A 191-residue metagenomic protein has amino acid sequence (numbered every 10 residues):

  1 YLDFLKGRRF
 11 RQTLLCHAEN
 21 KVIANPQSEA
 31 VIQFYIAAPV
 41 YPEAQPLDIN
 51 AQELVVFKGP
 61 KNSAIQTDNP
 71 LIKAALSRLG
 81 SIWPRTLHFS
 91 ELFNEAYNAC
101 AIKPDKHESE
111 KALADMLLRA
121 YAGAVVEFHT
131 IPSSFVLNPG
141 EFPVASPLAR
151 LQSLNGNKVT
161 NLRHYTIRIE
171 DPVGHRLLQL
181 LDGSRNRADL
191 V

Functional and structural regions predicted by a protein language model:
Y1-S81, S90, N94-D182, A188-V191: Acidic, low-complexity/disordered tracts enriched in E/D and polar residues
